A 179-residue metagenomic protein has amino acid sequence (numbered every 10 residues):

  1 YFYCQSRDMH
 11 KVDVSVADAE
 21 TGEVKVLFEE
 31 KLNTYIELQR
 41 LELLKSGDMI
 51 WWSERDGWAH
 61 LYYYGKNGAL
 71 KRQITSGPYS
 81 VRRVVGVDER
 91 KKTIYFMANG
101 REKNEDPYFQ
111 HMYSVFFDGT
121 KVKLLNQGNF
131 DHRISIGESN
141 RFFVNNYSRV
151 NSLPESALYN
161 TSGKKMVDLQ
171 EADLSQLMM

Functional and structural regions predicted by a protein language model:
Y1-D8, S15-D18, E42-G57, Y64-G65 (+6 more regions): Beta-strand C-termini and the immediately following turn/loop, strongest in propeller blades
Y1-Q5, H10-V16, V24-L32, I36-R40 (+2 more regions): Non-catalytic accessory segments flanking enzyme active sites
V12-V14, G22, A59-L61, A69 (+3 more regions): Repetitive beta-architecture junctions, highlighting loop-to-beta-strand starts across blade-like repeats
V16, K25-E29, I36, H60-S76: Polyanionic (Asp/Glu-rich) segments that form extended negatively charged tracts
D18-V24, G68-A69, Y79-T93, M112 (+1 more regions): C-terminal, active-site-flanking charged/polar segments
I50-S53, M112-N126: A short, hydrophobic secondary-structure junction motif
G57, S80, F130: A generic "binding-loop/recognition-motif" signal
